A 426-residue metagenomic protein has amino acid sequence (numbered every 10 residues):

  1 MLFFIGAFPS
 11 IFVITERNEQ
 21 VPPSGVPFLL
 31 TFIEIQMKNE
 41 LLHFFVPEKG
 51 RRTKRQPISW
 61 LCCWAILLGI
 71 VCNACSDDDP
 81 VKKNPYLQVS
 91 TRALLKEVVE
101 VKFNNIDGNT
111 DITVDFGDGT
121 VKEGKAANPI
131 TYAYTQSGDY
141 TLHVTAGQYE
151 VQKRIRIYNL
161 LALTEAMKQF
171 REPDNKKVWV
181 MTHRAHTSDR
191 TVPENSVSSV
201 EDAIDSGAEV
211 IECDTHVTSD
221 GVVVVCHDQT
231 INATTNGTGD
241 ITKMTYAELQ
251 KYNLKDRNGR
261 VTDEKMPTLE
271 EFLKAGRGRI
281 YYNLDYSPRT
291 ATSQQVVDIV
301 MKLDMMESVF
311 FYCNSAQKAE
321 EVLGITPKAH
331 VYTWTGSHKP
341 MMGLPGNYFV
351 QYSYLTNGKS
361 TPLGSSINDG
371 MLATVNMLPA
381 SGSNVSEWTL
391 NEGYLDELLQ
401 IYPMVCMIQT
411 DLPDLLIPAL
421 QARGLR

Functional and structural regions predicted by a protein language model:
M1-I11, F28-N84: Bacterial Sec-dependent N-terminal signal peptides
F8, P27, L42, R52 (+10 more regions): Compositionally biased, intrinsically disordered low-complexity regions
I14: Conserved NAD(P)+-binding/catalytic subdomain of aldehyde/semialdehyde dehydrogenases
Q20: Cationic, low-complexity basic patches in intrinsically disordered or flexible, solvent-exposed regions
C75-K83, Y149-R426: Phosphate-group recognition and catalysis centered on beta-loop-alpha active-site segments
C75-V178: Extracellular/lumenal mature domains of secreted and surface-exposed proteins
